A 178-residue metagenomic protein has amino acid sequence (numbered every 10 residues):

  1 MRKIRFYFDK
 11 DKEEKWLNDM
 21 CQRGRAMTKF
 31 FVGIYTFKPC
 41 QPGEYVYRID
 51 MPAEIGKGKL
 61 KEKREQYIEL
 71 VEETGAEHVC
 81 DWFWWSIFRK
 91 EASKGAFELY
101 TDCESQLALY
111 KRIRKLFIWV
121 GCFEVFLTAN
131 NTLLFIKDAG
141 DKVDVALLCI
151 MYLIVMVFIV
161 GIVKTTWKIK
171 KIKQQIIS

Functional and structural regions predicted by a protein language model:
M1-S178: Terminus-proximal functional modules
